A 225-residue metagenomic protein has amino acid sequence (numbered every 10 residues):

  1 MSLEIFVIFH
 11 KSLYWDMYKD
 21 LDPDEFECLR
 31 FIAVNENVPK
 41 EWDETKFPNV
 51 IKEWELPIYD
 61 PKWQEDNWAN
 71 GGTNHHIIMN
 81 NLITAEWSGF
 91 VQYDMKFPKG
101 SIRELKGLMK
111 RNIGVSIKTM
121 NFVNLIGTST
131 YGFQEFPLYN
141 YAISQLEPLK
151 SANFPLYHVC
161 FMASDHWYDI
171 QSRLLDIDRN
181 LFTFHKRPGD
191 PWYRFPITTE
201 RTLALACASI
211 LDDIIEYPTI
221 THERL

Functional and structural regions predicted by a protein language model:
M1-L225: ER/Golgi luminal nucleotide-sugar-dependent glycosyltransferases, focusing on the catalytic module
